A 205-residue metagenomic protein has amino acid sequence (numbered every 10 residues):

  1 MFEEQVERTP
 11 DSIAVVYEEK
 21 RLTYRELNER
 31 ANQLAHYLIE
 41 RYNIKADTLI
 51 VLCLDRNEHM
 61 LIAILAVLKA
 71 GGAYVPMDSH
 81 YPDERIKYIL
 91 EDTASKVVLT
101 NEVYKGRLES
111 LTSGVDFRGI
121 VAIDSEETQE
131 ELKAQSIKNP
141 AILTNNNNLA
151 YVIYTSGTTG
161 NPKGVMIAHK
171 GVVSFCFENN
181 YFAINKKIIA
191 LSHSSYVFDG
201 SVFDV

Functional and structural regions predicted by a protein language model:
M1-V173, F182-I184: Carrier-protein-dependent adenylate-forming modules in NRPS/ANL systems
L52, G171, F182-V205: Conserved AMP-binding loop of ANL adenylate-forming enzymes
